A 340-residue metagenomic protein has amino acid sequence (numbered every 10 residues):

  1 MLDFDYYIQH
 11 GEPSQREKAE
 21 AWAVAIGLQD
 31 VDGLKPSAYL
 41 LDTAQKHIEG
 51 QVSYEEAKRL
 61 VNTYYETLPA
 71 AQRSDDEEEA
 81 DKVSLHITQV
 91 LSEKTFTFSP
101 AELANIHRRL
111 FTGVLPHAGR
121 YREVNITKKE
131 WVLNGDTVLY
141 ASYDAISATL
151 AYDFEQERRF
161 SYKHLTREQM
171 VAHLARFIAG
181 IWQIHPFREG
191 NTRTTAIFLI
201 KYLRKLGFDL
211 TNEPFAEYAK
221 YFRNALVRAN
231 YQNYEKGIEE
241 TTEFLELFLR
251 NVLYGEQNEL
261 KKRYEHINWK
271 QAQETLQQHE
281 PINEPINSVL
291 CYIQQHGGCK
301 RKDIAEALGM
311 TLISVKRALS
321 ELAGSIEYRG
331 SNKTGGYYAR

Functional and structural regions predicted by a protein language model:
M1-R340: FIC/Doc superfamily catalytic core
